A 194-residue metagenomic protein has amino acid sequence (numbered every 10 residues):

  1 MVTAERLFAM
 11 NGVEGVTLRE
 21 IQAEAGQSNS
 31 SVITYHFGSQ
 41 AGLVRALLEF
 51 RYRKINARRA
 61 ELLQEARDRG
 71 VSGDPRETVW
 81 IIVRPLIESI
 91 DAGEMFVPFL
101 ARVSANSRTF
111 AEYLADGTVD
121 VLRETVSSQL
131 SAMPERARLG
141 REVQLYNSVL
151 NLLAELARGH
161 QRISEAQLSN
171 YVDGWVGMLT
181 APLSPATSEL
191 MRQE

Functional and structural regions predicted by a protein language model:
M1-V2, E14, H36-Q64: An amphipathic alpha-helix adjacent to DNA-recognition modules
L7, E14-G42, A46: Helix-turn-helix
L47, R51, I55, V79 (+3 more regions): Hydrophobic/aromatic residues within well-ordered alpha-helical segments
A60-E94: Hydrophobic alpha-helical connector segments
L62, A66-R67, S104-S107, L152-H160: Secondary-structure edge/capping motif, primarily at the C-terminal ends of alpha-helices and the immediately following
E77, M95-P98, S107-S131, G140-V143: Amphipathic alpha-helical packing segments from all-alpha helical-bundle domains
L122-E194: C-terminal peripheral helix-coil segments that are non-catalytic and often amphipathic
